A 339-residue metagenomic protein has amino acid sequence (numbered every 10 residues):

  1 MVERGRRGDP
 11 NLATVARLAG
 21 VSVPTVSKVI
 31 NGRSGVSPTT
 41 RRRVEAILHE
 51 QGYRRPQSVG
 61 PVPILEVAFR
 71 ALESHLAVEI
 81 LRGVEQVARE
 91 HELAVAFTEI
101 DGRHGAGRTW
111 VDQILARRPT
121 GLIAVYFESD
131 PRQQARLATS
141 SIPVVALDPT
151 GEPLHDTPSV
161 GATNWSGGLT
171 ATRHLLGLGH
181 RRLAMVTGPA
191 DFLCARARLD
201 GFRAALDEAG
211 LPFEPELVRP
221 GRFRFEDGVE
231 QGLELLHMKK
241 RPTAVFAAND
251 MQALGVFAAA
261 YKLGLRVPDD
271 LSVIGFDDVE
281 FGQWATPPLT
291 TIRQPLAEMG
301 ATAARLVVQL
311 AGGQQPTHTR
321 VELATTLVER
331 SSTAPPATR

Functional and structural regions predicted by a protein language model:
M1-P61, A337-R339: N-terminal helix-turn-helix DNA-binding module of bacterial transcription factors
M1-R7, P63-R173, G177, H237: Alpha-helical recognition/docking segments in bacterial nutrient-uptake and carbohydrate-utilization systems
L18, V23-K28, V59-E73, E79-I80 (+2 more regions): Short beta-strand segments enriched in small/hydrophobic residues
A68, R118-Y126, A184-V186, V218 (+2 more regions): Periplasmic-binding protein-like
L76-H91, G167-T170, L193-P212, D227 (+3 more regions): Short, solvent-exposed amphipathic alpha-helices that sit in or adjacent to ligand/effector-binding or catalytic
S159-M185, D200, A204, F225-L233 (+2 more regions): Hydrophobic alpha-helical segments within soluble ligand-binding/sensing domains
L169-A209, T319-S332: An alpha-beta-alpha
L233-R339: Flexible loop/turn connectors
